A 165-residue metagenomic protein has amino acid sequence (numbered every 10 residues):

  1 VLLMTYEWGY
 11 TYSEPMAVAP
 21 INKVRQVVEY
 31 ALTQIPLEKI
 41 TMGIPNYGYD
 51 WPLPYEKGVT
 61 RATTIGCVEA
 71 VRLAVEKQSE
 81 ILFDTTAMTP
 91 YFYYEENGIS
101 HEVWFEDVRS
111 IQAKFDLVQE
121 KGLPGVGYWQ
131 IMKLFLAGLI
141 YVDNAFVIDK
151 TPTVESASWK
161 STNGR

Functional and structural regions predicted by a protein language model:
V1, M42, V118, V126: Conserved, mostly hydrophobic/aromatic
V1-T5, T86-T89: A broad, low-specificity signal for short, low-complexity segments enriched in glycine/proline and polar/charged
L2-E76: Substrate-binding surface in catalytic domains of secreted glycosidases
V24-L32, F115, L139-F146: Generic structural signal for well-ordered alpha-helices, preferentially at hydrophobic/aromatic core positions
E38, P124, W129: Short acidic/polar active-site loop segments enriched in Thr and Asp
I44-L117, D143-R165: Glycan-binding loop/region signatures in secreted carbohydrate-active enzymes
Q130-A137: A short, acidic, flexible beta-alpha connecting loop/helix-capping segment that sits on the rim of active
